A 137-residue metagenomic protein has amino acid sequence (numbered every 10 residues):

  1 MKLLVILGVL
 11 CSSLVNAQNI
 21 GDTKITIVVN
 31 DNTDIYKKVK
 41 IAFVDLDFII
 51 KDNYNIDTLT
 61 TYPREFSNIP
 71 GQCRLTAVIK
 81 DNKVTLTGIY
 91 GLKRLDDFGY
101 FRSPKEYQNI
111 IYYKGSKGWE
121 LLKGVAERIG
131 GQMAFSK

Functional and structural regions predicted by a protein language model:
L3-V15: Sec-dependent N-terminal signal peptides
Q18-K137: Ser/Thr-rich, low-complexity intrinsically disordered terminal regions
